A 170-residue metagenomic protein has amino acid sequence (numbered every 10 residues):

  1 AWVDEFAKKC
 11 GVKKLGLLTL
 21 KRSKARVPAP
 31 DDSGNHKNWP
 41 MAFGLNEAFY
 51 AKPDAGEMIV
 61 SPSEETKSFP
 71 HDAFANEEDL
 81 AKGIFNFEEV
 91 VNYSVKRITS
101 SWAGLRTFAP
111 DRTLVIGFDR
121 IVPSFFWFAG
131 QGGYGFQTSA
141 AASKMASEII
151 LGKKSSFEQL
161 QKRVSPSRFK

Functional and structural regions predicted by a protein language model:
A1-S124: Active-site substrate-recognition segment that forms the wall of the catalytic cavity or substrate channel
E88-K170: C-terminal catalytic lobe of FAD-dependent flavoproteins
